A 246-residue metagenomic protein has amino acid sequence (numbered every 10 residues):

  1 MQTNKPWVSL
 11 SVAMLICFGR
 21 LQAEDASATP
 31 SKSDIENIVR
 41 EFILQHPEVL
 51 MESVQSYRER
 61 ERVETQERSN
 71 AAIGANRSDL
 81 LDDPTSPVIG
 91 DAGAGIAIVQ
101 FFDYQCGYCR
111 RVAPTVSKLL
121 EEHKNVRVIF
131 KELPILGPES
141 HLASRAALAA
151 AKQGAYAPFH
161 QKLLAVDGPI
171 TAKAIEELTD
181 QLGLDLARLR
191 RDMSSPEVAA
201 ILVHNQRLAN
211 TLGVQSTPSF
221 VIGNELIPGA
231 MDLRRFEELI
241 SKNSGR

Functional and structural regions predicted by a protein language model:
Q2-E24, G93-E122: Gly/lys/ser-thr-rich phosphate-binding loops in alpha/beta enzymes that coordinate phosphoanhydride or phosphate groups
Q2-T3, V12, I16-S78: N-terminal targeting signals for export/organelle localization
K5, E24-R40, R60, E177-R246: C-terminal cap of thioredoxin/glutaredoxin-like
D34, I38, Q45, V49-E52 (+12 more regions): Extracytoplasmic/secreted proteins, especially bacterial periplasmic and envelope-associated proteins
E41-F42, P47, D79, S86-P87 (+3 more regions): Flexible, active-site-adjacent loop/turn segments at secondary-structure boundaries
S78-I96, L120-E121: A short beta-strand-turn-helix
D83-P87, P114-T115, Q206-R207: A generic local structural motif
V99, Y104-Q105, R110-D185, R190 (+2 more regions): Structural alpha/beta surface segment adjacent to cysteine/selenocysteine redox centers across thiol/disulfide enzymes
